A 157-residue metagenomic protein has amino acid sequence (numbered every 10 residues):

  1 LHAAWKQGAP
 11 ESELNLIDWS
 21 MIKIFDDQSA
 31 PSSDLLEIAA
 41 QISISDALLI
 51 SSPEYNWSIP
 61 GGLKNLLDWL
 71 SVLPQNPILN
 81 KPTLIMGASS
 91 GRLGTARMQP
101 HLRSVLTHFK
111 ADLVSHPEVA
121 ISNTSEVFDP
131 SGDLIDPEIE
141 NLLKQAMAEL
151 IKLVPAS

Functional and structural regions predicted by a protein language model:
L1-L73, P130-A156: N-terminal beta1-alpha1-beta2 submodule of the flavodoxin-like/Rossmannoid cofactor-binding fold
K6-G8, P77, L113: A generic structural signal for short, solvent-exposed coil/turn residues that cap or connect secondary-structure
I22, I85, E126-F128: A short, flexible beta-alpha/helix-coil linker loop
D27-Q28, G91-G94, E126-D129: Acidic pyrophosphate-coordinating catalytic loop
D68-Q75, S104-H108: A glycine- and small-aliphatic-rich helix-loop capping segment at beta-alpha/alpha-beta transitions that lines
L79-N123, E138: Short, glycine-/small-residue-rich phosphate/pyrophosphate-handling segment
A120-D133: Short helix/strand-capping connector loops at secondary-structure junctions
